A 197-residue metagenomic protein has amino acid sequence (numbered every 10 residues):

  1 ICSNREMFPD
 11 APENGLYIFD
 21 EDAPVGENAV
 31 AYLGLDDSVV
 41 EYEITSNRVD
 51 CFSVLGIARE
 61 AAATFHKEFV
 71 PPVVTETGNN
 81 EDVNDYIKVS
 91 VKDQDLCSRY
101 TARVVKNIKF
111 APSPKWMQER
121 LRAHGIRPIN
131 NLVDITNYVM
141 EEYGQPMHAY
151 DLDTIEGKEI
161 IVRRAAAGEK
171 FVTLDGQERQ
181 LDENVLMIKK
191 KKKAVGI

Functional and structural regions predicted by a protein language model:
I1-I197: RNA/tRNA-interacting regions in translation and RNA-turnover enzymes
